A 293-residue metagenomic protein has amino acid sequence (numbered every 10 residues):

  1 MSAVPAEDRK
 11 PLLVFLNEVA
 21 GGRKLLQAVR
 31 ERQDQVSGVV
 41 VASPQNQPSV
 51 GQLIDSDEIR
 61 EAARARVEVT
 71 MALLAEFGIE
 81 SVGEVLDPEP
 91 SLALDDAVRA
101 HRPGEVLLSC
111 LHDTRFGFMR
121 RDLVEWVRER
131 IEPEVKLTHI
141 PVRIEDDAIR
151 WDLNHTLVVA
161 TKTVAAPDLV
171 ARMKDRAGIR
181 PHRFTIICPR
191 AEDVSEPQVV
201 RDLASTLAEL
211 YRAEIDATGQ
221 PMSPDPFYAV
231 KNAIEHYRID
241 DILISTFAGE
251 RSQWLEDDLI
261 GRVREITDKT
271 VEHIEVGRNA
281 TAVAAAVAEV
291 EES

Functional and structural regions predicted by a protein language model:
M1-S2, F77-E105, E214-D241: Structural beta-alpha unit
A3-D55, L137-I140, W151-P197, K269 (+1 more regions): Small/aliphatic-rich secondary-structure junction motif
P11, E105-L107, H155, D240-L243: Structural motif
R60-M71, R121-V124, E196-L207, D257-I260: Short, surface-exposed alpha-helical segments at coil->helix boundaries
V69-I79, I179, S205-D216: Short helix-loop-beta junction
C110-W126, T246-G261: Glycine-rich, Arg-bearing micro-motifs that act as flexible, cationic patches
E132-A148, D268-A288: Short, flexible loop segments at boundaries between secondary-structure elements
